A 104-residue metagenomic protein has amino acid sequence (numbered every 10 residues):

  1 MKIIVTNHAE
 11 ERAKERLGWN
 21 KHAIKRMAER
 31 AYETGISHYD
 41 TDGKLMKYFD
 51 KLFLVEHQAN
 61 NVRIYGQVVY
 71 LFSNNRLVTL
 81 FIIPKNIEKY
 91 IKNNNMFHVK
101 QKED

Functional and structural regions predicted by a protein language model:
M1-D104: Ribonuclease/tRNase effector modules and their secretory precursors
